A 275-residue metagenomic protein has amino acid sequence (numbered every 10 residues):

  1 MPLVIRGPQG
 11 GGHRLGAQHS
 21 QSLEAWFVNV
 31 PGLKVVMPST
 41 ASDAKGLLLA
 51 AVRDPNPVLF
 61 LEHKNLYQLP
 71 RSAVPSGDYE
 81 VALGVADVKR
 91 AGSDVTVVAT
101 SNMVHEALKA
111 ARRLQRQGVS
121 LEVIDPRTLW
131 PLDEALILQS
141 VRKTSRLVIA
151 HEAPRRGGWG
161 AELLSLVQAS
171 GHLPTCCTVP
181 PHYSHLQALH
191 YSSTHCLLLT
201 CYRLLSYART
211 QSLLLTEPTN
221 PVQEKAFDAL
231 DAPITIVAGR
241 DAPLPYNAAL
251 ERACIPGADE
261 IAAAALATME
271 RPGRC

Functional and structural regions predicted by a protein language model:
M1-D54, S120, G239, E270-R271: Conserved thiamine diphosphate
M1-V4, G12-R14, K64-H185, R203 (+1 more regions): Thiamine diphosphate
V30, D54-P55, T144, S170: Acidic-histidine catalytic/liganding microenvironments
N56-P57, D94: Short, surface-exposed beta-edge/turn micro-motifs
Q187-L189, S193-T194, L198-L205: Short, basic, low-complexity termini and linkers enriched in Ser/Thr/Gly/Pro that act as targeting/leader peptides
